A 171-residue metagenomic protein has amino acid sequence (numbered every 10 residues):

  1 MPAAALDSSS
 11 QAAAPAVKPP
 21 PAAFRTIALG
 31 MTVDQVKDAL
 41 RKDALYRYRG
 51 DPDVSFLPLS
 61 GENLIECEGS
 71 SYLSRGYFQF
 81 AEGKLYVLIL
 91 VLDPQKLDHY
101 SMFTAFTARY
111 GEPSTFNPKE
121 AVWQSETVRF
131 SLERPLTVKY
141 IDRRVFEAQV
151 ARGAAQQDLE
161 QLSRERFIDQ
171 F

Functional and structural regions predicted by a protein language model:
M1-A5: Hydrophobic h-region of N-terminal signal peptides that target proteins for export in Gram-negative bacteria
L6-D53, I89-F171: Non-cytosolic coordination micro-motifs
V54-L97: Mid-chain, structured segments of secreted extracytoplasmic proteins
